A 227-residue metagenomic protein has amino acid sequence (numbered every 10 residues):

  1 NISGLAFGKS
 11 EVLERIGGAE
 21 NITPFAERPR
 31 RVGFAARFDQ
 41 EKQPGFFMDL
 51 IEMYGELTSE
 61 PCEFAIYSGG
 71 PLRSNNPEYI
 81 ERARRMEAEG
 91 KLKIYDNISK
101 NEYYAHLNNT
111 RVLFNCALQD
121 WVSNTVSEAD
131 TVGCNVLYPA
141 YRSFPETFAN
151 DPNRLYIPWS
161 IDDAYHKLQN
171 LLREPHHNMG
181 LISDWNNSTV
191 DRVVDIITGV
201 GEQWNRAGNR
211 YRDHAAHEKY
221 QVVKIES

Functional and structural regions predicted by a protein language model:
E20-K42, M48-E52, A65: Conserved donor-binding/catalytic core segment of Leloir-type glycosyltransferases
P77-N101: Nucleotide-activated donor-binding/catalytic signature segment of Leloir-type glycosyltransferases, i.e., the conserved
Y104, V126-T131, P145-E146: Short alpha-helical segment that forms part of, or immediately flanks, the ligand-binding pocket in carbohydrate-active
A105-T110: Short alpha-helical donor nucleotide-sugar binding micro-motif in glycosyltransferases
A117-Q119: Aromatic "clamp/platform" in nucleotide-sugar-dependent glycosyltransferases that forms part of the donor/acceptor
N135-Y138: Short hydrophobic beta-strand element within catalytic cores of glycosyltransferases and related nucleotide-activated
P145-N170: Change "using UDP/GDP/dTDP sugars" to "using nucleotide sugars
W159, L172-E226: A charged, aromatic-enriched C-terminal amphipathic alpha-helix characteristic of glycosyltransferases across folds
